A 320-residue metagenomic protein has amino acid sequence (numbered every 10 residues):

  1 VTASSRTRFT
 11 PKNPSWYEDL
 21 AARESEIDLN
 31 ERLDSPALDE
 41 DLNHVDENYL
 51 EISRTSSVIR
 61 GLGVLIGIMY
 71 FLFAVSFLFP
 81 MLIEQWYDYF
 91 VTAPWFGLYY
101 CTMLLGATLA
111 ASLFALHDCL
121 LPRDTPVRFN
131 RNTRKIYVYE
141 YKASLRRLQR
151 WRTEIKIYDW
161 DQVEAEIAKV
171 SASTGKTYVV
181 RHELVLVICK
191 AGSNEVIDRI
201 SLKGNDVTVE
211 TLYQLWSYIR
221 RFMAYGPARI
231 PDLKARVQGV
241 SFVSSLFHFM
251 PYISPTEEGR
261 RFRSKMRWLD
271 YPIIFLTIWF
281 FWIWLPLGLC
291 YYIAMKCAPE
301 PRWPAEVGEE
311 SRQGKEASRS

Functional and structural regions predicted by a protein language model:
V1-D41: Short, non-transmembrane cytosolic segments of multipass membrane proteins
N43-S57, H182-L184: Short, hydrophobic/proline-enriched secondary-structure or compact coil segments at domain edges
V45, L50, I219, G226-R267: Juxtamembrane amphipathic/hinge helix adjacent to a transmembrane helix
I52-D124, H248-S320: Alpha-helical transmembrane spans
N130-S144: Membrane-cytosol interface motif
K135-I136, R147-A172: Phosphoinositide-dependent membrane-docking surfaces
E166-G175, V179-V185, N194, L215: Acidic, metal/cofactor-coordinating or nucleic-acid-engaging core segments within structured domains
V185-M223, A228-V240: Canonical phosphoinositide-binding patch of PH/PH-like domains
